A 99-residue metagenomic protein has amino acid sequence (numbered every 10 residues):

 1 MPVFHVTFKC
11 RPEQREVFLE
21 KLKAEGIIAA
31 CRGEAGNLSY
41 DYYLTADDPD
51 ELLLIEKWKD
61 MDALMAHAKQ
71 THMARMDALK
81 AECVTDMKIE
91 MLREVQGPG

Functional and structural regions predicted by a protein language model:
P2, T7, R11, E20-A24 (+3 more regions): N-terminal/domain-start segments enriched in small and hydrophobic, helix-friendly residues, covering either
P2-K9, S39-A68: Short, well-ordered beta-strand segments in beta-rich or mixed alpha/beta enzyme and ligand-binding folds
Q14-E16, D48, D62, G97: Residue-level signal for secondary-structure boundary sites
Q14-L38, H72-R75: Short amphipathic alpha-helical segments
L22, H67-A68, D77-K80: Short, flexible helix/strand-to-coil boundary loops that buttress conserved ligand/catalytic motifs in alpha/beta
L38, Y42-D50, R75-G99: Glycine-rich beta-strand-turn "strand-cap" elements at beta-sheet edges
